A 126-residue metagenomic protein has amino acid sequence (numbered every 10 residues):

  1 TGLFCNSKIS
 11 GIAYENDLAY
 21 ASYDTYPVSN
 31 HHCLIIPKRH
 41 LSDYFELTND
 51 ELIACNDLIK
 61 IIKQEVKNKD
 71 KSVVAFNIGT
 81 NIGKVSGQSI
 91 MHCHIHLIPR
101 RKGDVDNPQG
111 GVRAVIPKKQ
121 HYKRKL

Functional and structural regions predicted by a protein language model:
T1-L126: HIT superfamily nucleotide-processing domains
